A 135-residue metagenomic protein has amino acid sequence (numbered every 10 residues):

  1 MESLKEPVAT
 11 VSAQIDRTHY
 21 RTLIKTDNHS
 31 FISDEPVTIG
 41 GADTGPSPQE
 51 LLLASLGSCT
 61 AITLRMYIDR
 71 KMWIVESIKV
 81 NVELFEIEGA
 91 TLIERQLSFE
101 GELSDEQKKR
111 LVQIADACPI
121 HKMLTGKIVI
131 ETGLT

Functional and structural regions predicted by a protein language model:
M1-L53, R65-T135: Extended beta-strand/beta-hairpin segments
L56-T60: Alpha-helical metal-binding/catalytic segments enriched in His/Glu/Asp
